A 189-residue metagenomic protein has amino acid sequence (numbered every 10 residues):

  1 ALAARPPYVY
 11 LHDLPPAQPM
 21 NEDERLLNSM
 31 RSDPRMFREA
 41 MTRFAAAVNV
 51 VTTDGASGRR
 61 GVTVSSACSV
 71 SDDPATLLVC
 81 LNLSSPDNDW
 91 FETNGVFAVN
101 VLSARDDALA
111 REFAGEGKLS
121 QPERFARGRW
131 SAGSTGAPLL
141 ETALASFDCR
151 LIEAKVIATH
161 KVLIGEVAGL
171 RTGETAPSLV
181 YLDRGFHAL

Functional and structural regions predicted by a protein language model:
P7-L189: Basic, polyanion-binding surface patches
